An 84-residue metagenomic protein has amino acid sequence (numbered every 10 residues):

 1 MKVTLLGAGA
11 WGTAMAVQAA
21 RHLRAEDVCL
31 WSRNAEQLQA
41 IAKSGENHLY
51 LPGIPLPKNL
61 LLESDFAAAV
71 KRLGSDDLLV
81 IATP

Functional and structural regions predicted by a protein language model:
M1-L51, L61-S64, A68-D76: NAD(P)+-binding Rossmann beta1-loop-alpha1 motif at the extreme N-terminus of oxidoreductases
L79-V80: N-terminal Rossmann-like NAD(P) cofactor-binding module of classical short-chain dehydrogenase/reductase
T83-P84: Short glycine-/small-residue-rich Rossmann-like dinucleotide-binding loops
